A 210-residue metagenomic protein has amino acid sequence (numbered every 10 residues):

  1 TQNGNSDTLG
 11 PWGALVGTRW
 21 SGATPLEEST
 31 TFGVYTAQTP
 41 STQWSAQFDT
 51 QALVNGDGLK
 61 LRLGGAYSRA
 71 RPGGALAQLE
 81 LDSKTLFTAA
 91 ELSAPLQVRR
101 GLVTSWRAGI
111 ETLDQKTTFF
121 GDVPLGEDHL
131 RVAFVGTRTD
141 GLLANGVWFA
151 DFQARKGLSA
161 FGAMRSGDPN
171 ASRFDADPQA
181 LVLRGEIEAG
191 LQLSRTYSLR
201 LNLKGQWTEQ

Functional and structural regions predicted by a protein language model:
T1-R62, V98: Outer-membrane beta-barrel initiation region
Q2-G4, G33-A37, G74-L79, T118-L125 (+1 more regions): Extracellular loop and loop/strand-boundary signature of outer-membrane beta-barrel proteins
Q2-N3, A14, F32-T36, F48 (+4 more regions): Transmembrane beta-barrel strands of outer-membrane/channel proteins
G10-A14, T42-A46, K84-T88, E127-A133 (+2 more regions): Residues that define the transmembrane beta-barrel architecture of outer-membrane proteins
V16-W20, F48-A52, L63, A90-A94 (+3 more regions): Residues on the lipid-exposed face of transmembrane beta-strands in outer-membrane beta-barrel proteins
A23-S29, N55-K60, Q97-T104, L142-F149 (+1 more regions): Short loop/turn motifs that connect adjacent beta-strands in outer-membrane beta-barrel proteins
G64-F87, A94-P95, T118-F119: Outer-membrane beta-barrel translocator/channel fold
K116-Q210: C-terminal outer-membrane beta-barrel translocator/porin domains of Gram-negative envelope proteins and their
